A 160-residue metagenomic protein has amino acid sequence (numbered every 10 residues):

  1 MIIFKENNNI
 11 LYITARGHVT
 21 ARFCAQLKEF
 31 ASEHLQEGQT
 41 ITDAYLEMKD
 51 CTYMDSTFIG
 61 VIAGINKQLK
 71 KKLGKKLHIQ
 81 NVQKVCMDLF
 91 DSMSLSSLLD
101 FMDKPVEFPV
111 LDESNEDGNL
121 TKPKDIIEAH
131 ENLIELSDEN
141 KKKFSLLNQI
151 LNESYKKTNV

Functional and structural regions predicted by a protein language model:
M1-D50, Q68-V160: STAS-like cytosolic regulatory interaction modules
Y53: Residues immediately C-terminal
I62-N66: Histidine-anchored nucleotide/phosphate-binding helix
